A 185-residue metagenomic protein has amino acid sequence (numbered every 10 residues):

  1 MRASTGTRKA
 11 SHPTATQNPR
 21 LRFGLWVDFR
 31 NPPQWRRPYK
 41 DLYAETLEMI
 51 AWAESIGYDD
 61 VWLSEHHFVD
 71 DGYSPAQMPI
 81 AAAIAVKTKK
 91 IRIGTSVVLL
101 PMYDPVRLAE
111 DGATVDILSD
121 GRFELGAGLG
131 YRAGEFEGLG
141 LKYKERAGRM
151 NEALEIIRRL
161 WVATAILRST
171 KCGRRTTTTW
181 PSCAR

Functional and structural regions predicted by a protein language model:
R2-I93: N-terminal beta1-alpha1-beta2 module of alpha/beta enzyme domains
R2-L21, P101-R185: Internal, glycine-rich beta/alpha segment that forms the wall or movable "lid" of small-molecule/cofactor binding
L25, T95, L125-A127: Structural beta-sheet core signal
D28-R30, H66, V98-L100, G128-R132: Active-site beta-loop-alpha junctions enriched in small/polar residues
W35-R36, Y43, V98, G140-Y143: Active-site oxyanion-binding pockets that recognize sulfate/phosphate
Y73, V97, R146: Glycine- and other small-residue-rich loops at beta-strand/loop junctions that grip anionic moieties
